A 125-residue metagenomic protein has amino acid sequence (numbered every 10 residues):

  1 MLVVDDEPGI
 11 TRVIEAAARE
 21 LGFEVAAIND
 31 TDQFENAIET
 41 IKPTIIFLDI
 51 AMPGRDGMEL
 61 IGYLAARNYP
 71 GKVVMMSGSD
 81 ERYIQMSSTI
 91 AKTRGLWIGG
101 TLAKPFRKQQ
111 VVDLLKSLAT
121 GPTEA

Functional and structural regions predicted by a protein language model:
M1-G9, I14-A18, I46: Conserved acidic segment of CheY-like receiver
A27-I45: Acidic, metal-coordinating helix/loop segments flanking the phosphotransfer/catalytic sites of two-component signaling
N29-D30, D56-G62: Acidic catalytic/metal-coordinating carboxylates
E39-I41, L64-P70, T93: Conserved phosphotransfer cores of two-component systems
M52: Receiver (REC) domain active-site loop signature in two-component systems and cognate sites in sensor histidine kinases
E59, S79-G100: Alpha4 helix (beta4-alpha4-beta5 surface) of REC/receiver domains from two-component response regulators
R82-Y83, A103-A119: C-terminal output helix
L96, L115-A125: The C-terminal output helix
